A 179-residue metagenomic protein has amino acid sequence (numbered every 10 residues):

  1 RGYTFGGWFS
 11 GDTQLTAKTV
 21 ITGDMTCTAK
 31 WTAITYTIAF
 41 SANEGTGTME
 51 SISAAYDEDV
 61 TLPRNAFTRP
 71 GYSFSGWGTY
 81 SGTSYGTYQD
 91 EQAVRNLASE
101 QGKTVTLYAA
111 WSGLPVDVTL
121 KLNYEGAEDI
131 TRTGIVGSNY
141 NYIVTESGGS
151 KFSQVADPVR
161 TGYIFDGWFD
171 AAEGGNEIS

Functional and structural regions predicted by a protein language model:
R1-S179: Secondary-structure capping and domain/repeat boundary segments
